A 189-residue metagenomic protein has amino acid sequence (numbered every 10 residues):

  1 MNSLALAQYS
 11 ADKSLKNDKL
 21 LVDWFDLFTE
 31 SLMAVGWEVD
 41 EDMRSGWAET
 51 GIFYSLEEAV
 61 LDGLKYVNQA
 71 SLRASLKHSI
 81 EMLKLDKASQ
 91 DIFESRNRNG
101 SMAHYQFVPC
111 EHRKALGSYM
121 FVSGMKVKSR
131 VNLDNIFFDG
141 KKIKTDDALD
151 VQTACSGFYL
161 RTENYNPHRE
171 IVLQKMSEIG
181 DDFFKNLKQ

Functional and structural regions predicted by a protein language model:
M1-A59: Long, low-complexity
N2-D26, L83-Q189: C-terminal assembly and membrane-engagement modules of membrane-active proteins
D42-S95: Membrane-inserting effector segments that mediate pore formation, membrane fusion, or transient membrane insertion
